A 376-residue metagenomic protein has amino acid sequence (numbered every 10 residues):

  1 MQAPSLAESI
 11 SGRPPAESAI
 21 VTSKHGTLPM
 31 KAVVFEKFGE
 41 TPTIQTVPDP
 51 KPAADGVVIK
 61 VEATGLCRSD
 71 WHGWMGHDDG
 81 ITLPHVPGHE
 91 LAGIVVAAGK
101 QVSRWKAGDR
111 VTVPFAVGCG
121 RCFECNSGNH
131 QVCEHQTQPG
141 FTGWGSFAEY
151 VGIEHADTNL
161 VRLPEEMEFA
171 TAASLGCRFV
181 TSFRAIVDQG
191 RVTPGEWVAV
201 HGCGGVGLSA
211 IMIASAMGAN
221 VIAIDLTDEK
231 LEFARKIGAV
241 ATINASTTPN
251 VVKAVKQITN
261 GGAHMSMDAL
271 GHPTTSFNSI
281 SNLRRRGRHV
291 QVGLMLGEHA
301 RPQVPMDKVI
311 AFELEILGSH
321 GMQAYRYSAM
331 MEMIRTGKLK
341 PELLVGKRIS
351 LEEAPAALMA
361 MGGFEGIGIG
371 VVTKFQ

Functional and structural regions predicted by a protein language model:
E17-L28, T193, V198, D225 (+6 more regions): C-terminal capping/lid region of NAD(P)-dependent oxidoreductase domains
P48-T64, H77-F123, P164-M167: Glycine-rich beta-strand-centered segment in the early N-terminal region that forms part of a ligand/cofactor-binding
V111, M167-T248, K253: Mid-domain Rossmann-like dinucleotide-binding core that forms the NAD(H)/NADP(H) cofactor-binding site
C119-H201: NAD(P)H dinucleotide-binding glycine-rich loop of Rossmann-like/cofactor-binding domains, especially the beta1-alpha1
G190, L226, E232-E315, Q376: Glycine-rich cofactor phosphate-binding loops and adjacent beta1-alpha1 units of small-molecule cofactor enzyme domains
V252, K256, N260, G297-K347 (+1 more regions): C-terminal substrate-binding/catalytic core of Rossmann-like NAD(P)-dependent dehydrogenases/reductases
